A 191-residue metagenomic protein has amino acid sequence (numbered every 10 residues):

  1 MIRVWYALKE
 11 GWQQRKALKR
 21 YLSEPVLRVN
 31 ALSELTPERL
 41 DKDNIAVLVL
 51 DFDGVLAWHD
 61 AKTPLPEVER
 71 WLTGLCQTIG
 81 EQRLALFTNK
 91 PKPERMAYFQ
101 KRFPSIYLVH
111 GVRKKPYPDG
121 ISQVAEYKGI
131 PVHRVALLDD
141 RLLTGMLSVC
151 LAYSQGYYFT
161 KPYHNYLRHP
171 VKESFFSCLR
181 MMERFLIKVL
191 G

Functional and structural regions predicted by a protein language model:
M1-D43, K62, V68-E69, T73-L137 (+1 more regions): Asp-based, Mg2+/Mn2+-dependent phosphohydrolase catalytic module
D43-D60: Asp-based phosphoryl-transfer active-site loop
